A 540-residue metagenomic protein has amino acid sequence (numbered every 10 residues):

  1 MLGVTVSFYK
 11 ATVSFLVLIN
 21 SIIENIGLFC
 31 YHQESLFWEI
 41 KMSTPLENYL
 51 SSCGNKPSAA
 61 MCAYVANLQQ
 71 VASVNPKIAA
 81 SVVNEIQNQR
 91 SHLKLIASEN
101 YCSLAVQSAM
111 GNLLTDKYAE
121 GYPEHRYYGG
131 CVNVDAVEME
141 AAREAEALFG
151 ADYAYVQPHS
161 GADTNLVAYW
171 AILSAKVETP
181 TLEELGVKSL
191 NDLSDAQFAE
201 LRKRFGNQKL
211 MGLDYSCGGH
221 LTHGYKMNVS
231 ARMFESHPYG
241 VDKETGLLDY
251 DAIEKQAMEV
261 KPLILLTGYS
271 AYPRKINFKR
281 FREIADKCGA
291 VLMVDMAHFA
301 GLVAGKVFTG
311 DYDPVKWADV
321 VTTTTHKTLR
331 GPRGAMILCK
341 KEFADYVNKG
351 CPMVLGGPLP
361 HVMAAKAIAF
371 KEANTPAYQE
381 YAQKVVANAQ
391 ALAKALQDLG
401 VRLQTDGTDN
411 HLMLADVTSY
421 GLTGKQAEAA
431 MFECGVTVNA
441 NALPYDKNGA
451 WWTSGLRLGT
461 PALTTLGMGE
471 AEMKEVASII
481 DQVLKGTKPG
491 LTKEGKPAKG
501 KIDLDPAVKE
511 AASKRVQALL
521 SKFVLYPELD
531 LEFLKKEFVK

Functional and structural regions predicted by a protein language model:
L16-K41: Short, Lys/Arg-enriched N-terminal segments with co-localized hydrophobic residues within the first ~10-30 amino acids
S43-Y64, L68, P76, A450-K540: PLP-dependent enzyme catalytic core of the Aspartate aminotransferase-like
N48-N88, A109-T115, E124-Y128: Cofactor-/ligand-binding subdomain signature composed of acidic, glycine-rich, tryptophan-containing flexible loops
E85-S91, D116-P123, P262, F343-N348 (+6 more regions): Short acidic (Asp/Glu) and glycine-rich catalytic loops that position anionic groups and cofactors
R90-Y101, N112-M139, Y269: A glycine-/small-polar-enriched, mobile loop at the entrance of the PLP active site in fold-type I
E140-G400: Conserved PLP-enzyme active-site core in the AAT-like
R402-E470, F533, E537: Conserved PLP-binding catalytic core of the aspartate aminotransferase-like
